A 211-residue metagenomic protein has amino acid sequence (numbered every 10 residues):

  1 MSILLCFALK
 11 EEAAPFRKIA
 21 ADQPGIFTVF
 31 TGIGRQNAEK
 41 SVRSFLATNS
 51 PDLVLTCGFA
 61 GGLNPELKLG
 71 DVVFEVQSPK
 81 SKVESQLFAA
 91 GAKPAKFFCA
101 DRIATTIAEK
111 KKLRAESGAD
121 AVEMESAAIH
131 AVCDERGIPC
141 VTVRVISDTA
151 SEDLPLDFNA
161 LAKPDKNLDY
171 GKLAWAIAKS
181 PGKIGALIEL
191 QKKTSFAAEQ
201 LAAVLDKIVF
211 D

Functional and structural regions predicted by a protein language model:
I3, F7, A14-D211: Glycine-rich phosphate- or other oxyanion-binding loops that anchor nucleotides, phosphorylated ligands
